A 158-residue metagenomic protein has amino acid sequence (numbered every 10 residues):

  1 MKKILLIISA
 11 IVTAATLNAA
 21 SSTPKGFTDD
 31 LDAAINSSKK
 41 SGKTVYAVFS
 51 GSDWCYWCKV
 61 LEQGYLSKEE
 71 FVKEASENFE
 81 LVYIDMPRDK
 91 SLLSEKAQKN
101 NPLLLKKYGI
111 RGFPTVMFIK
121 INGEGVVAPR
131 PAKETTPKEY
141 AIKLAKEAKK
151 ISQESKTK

Functional and structural regions predicted by a protein language model:
I4-T13: Sec-dependent N-terminal signal peptides
A15-P24: Bacterial Sec-dependent signal peptides at the C-terminal "C-region" and cleavage site
K25-T28, F71-K99: Thiol-based oxidoreductase modules, predominantly thioredoxin-like and allied folds used for disulfide exchange
F27-V45, A75: A short beta-strand-turn-helix
S41-C55: Short active-site neighborhood of thiol/selenol oxidoreductases, capturing the structured segment around
C55-K59, V116: The canonical Cys-X-X-Cys-His
C58-E74: Typically the conserved alpha-helix immediately C-terminal to a functionally engaged Cys/Sec in thioredoxin-like
G64, L103-S155: Non-catalytic, surface beta->alpha helical segment in thiol-disulfide oxidoreductase systems
